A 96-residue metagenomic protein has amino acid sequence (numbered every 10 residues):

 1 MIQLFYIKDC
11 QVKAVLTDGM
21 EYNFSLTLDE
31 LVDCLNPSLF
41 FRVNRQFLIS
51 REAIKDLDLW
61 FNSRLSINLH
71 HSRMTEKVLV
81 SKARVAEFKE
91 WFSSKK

Functional and structural regions predicted by a protein language model:
M1-K96: Basic, polyanion-interacting recognition surfaces, primarily in bacterial LytTR/OmpR-type DNA-binding effector domains
